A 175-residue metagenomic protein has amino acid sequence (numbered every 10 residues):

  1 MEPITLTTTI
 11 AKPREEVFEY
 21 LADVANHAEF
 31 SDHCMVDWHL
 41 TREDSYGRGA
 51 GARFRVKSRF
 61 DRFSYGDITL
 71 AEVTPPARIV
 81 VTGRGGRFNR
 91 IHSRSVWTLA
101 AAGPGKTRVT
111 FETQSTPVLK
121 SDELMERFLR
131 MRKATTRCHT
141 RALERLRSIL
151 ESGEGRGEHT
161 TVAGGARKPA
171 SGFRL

Functional and structural regions predicted by a protein language model:
M1-S45, P169-L175: Hydrophobic ligand-binding cavity/cleft-lining segments
P3-T5, F63-I68, R90-S95: Short, surface-exposed coil-to-beta transition loops
T7-A11, T69, T98: Generic structural detector for well-ordered beta-strands
P13-E19, A134, C138, A142: Short amphipathic alpha-helical segments
H39-F88, P104-R108, R141-T160, G164 (+1 more regions): Glycine-rich portal/gate segments that line the openings of hydrophobic small-molecule binding cavities
R84-T140, G157-H159: Beta-strand/loop substructures that line and gate deep hydrophobic ligand-binding cavities in soluble
